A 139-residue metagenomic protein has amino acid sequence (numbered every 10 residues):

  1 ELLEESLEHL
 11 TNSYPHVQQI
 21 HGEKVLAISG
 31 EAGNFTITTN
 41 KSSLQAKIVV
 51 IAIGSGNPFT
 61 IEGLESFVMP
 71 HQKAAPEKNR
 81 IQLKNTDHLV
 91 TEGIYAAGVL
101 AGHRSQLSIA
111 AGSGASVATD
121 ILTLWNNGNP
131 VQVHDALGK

Functional and structural regions predicted by a protein language model:
E1-L2, H16-I20, Q72-K73, E77-K78 (+1 more regions): A short alpha-helix-loop-beta-strand transition element characteristic of N-terminal alpha/beta dinucleotide-binding
E1-S43: N-terminal Rossmann-like dinucleotide/flavin-binding domain of flavoprotein oxidoreductases that bind FAD/FMN
Q19-H21, I51, V90, A96: A structural signal for the hydrophobic beta-strands that form the central parallel beta-sheet of Rossmann-like
N34, G63-F67, I109-G112: Short, glycine/charged-enriched secondary-structure capping and boundary segments
S42, K47-R80: Glycine-rich beta-alpha-beta "Rossmann" dinucleotide-binding loop(s) and their flanking helix/strand
Q72-Y95: FAD-binding beta-loop-beta segment adjacent to the flavin cofactor pocket
A97-G138: A conserved FAD-binding loop/helix module that cradles the flavin
